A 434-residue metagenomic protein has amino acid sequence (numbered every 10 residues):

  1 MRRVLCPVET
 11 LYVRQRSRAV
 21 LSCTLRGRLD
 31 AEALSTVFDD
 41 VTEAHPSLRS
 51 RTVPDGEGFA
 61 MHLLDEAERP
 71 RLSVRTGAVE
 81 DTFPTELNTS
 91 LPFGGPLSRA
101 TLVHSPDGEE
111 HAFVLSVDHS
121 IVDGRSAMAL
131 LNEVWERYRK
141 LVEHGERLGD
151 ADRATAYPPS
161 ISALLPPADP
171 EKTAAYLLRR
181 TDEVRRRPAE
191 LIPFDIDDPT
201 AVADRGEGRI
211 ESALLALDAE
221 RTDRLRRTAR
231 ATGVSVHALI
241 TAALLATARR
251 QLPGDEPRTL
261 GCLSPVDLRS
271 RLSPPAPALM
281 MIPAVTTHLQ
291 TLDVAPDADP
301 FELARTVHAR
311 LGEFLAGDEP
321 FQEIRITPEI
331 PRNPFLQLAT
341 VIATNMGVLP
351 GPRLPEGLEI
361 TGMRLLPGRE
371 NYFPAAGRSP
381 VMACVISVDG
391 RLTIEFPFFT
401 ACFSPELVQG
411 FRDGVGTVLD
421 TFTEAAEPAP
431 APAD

Functional and structural regions predicted by a protein language model:
M1-D55, D81-L91, G95-R99, R250-D434: Acyl-thioester-dependent acyl-group transfer interface
M1-V4, I121, R125, E133-A219 (+1 more regions): Non-catalytic, low-complexity flexible loops and terminal extensions
T10-R14, M61-H62, V202-A203: Short, flexible, solvent-exposed loop/turn segments with mixed acidic/basic and small polar residues
G27-P46, L115-N132, E211-P257, I394 (+1 more regions): Acyl activation and transfer enzymes in specialized metabolism, enriched for ANL adenylate-forming modules
S35-R125, A129-N132, E136-K140: Acyl-thioester-dependent condensation/acyltransferase catalytic cores
G108-E110, A231, R258, Q337-L338: Short, well-ordered loop/turn elements at secondary-structure boundaries
